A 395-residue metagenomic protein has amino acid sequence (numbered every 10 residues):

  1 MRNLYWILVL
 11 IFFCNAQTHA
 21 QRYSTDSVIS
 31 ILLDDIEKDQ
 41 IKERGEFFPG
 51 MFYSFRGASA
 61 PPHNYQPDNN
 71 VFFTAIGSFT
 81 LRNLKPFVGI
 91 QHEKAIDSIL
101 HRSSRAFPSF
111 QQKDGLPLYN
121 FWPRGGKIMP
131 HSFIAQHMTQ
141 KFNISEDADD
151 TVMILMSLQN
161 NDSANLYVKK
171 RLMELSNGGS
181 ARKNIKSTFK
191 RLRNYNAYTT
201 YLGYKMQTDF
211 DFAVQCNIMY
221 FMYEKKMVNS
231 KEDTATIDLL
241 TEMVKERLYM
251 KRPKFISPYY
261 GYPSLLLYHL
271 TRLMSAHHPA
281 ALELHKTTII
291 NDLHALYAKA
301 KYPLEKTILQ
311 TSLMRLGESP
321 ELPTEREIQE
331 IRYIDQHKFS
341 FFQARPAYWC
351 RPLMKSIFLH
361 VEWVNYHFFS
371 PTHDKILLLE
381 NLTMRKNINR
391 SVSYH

Functional and structural regions predicted by a protein language model:
M1-Q21, H395: Bacterial Sec-dependent N-terminal signal peptides
Q21-H395: Preference for long, amphipathic alpha-helical scaffolds in soluble/luminal domains and all-alpha bundles
